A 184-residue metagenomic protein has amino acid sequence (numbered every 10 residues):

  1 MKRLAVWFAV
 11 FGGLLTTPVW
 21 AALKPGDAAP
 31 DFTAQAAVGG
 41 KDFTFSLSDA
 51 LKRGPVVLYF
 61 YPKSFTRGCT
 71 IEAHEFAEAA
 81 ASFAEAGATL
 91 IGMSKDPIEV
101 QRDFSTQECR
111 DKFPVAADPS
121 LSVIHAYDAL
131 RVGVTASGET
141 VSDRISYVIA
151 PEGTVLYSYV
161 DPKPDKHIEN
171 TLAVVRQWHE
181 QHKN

Functional and structural regions predicted by a protein language model:
A5-T16: Bacterial N-terminal signal peptides
W20-N184: Chalcogenol-based redox active-site neighborhoods
